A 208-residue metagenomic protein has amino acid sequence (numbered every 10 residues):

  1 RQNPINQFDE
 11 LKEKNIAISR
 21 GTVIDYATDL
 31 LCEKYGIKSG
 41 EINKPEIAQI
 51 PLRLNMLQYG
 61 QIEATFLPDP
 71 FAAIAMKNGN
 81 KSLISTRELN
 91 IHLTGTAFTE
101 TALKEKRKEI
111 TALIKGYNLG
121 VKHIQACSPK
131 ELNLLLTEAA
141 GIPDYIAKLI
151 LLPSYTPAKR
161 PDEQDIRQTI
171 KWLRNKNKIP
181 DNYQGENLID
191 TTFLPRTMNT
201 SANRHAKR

Functional and structural regions predicted by a protein language model:
R1-I74, K130, R167-Q168: Bilobed "Venus flytrap"/periplasmic-binding protein-like clamshell domains and structurally analogous long
Q7-F8, E100, G185: Structural motif detector for alpha-helix initiation sites
R20, E41, F66, I84 (+2 more regions): A generic structural-conservation signal
E33, K38, K81, I142-P143 (+1 more regions): Short coil/loop linkers at secondary-structure junctions
E41-P45, Q49-E138: Pocket-lining segment of extracytoplasmic ligand-binding domains
K77-G79, G95-F98, P157-K159, L188 (+1 more regions): Short secondary-structure transition/capping segments
E105-P180: Secondary-structure end/capping motifs
R174-R208: Conserved C-terminal helix/tail region of periplasmic/extracytoplasmic solute-binding proteins
